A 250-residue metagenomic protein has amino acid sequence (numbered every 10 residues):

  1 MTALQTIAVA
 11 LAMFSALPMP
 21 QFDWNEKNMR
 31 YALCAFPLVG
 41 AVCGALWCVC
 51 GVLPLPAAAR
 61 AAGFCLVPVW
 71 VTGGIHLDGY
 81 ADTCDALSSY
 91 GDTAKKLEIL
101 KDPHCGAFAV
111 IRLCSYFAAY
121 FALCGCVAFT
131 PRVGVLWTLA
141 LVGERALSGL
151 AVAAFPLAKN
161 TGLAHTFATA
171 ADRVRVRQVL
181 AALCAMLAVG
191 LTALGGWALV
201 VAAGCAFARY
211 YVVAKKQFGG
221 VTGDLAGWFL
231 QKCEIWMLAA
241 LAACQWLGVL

Functional and structural regions predicted by a protein language model:
M1-W24: Membrane-proximal soluble regions of multi-pass membrane proteins
V9-A12, E26-G51, H165-T169: N-terminal beta-alpha supersecondary unit
P18-W24, I75, K95, G149-K159 (+1 more regions): C-terminal ends of transmembrane helices
M29-L46, A86-R132, L136-W137, R175-G190 (+2 more regions): Multi-pass membrane catalytic core of lipid/isoprenoid biosynthesis enzymes
C34-C84, V135-L139, G196-K216: Membrane-embedded alpha-helical segments that form the functional core of polytopic membrane enzymes, especially those
V67-C105, V213-C233: Acidic (Asp/Glu-rich) catalytic motifs at the cytosolic membrane interface
A146-L180, Q217-T222: Solvent-exposed interhelical
A203-R209, V213-V249: Glycine-rich, charge-dense phosphate/pyrophosphate-binding loop(s) and the adjacent flexible "lid"/catalytic subdomain
